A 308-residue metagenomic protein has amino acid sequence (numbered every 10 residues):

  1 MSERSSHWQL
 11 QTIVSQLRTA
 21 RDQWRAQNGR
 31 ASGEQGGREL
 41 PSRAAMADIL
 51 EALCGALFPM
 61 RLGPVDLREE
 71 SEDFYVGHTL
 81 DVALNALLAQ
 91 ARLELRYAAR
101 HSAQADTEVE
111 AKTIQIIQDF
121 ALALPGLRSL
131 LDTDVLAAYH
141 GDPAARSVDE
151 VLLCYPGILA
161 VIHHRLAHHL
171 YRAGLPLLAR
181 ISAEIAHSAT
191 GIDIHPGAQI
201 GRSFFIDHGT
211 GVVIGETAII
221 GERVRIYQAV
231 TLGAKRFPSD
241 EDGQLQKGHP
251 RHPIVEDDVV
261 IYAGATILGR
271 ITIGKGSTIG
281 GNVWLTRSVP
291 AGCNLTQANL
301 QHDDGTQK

Functional and structural regions predicted by a protein language model:
M1-I181: Terminal amphipathic alpha-helical/low-complexity segments used for targeting or macromolecular assembly
P176-I192: Membrane-interfacial amphipathic helices and adjacent loop/beta segments that form the lipid-substrate binding surface
H187-D303, Q307: Structural signal for interior beta-strand "rungs" in well-ordered beta-sheet cores of soluble enzyme domains
